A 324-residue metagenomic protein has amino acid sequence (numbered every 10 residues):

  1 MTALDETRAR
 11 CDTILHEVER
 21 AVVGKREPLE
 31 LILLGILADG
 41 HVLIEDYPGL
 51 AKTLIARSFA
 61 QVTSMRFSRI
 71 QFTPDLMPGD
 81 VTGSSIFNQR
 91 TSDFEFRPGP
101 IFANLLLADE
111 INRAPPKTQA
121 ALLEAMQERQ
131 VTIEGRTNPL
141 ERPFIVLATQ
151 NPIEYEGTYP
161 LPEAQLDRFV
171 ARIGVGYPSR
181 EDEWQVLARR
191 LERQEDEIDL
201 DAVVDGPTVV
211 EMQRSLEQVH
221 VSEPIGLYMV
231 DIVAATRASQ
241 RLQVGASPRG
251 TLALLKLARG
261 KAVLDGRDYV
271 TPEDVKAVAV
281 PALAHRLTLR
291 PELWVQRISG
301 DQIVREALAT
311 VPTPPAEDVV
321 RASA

Functional and structural regions predicted by a protein language model:
M1, T236-A324: C-terminal engagement/docking regions of AAA+ P-loop ATPases
D5-L50, V230, A234: Pre-Walker A (pre-P-loop) alpha-helix and adjacent loop at the N terminus of AAA/AAA+ ATPase modules, a conserved
E30-L34, F87-L107, R136: Conserved alpha-helical scaffold flanking the Walker A/P-loop in AAA+ ATPase domains
I36-T73: Walker A/P-loop
G40-H41, R66, F102-L106, A120 (+3 more regions): Loop/turn-to-beta-strand initiation segments
D46, D109-E110, A121: Walker B catalytic acidic pair
Y47, V81, T149: P-loop (Walker A) phosphate-binding loop of NTP-binding proteins
N88-D93, A114, M126-V219, R259-L264: Canonical AAA+ ATPase core
